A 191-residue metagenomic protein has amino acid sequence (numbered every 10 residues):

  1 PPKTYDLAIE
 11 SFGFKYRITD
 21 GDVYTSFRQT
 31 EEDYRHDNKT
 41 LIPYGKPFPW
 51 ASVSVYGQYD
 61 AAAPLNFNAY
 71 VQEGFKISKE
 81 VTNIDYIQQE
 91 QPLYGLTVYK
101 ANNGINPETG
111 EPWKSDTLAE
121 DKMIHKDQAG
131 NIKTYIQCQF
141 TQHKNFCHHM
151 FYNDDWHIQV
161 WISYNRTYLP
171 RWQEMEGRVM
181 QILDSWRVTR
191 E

Functional and structural regions predicted by a protein language model:
P1-N102: Charge-rich, low-complexity N-terminal segments
Y56-D60, F140-Q142, S163-Y168: Short, flexible beta-strand-to-coil junctions
A61-L65, N131-K133, Y168-P170: Short, surface-exposed beta-strand/loop "edge" segments at domain boundaries and coil↔beta transitions
P92-K144: Signature of long, low-cysteine stretches enriched in small and polar/charged residues
K133, D155-H157: Sequence-level motif detector for i,i+2 pairs with an aromatic at +2
N145-Y152: Short, surface-exposed beta-strand/loop micro-motifs that present aromatic residues
H157-E191: Surface-exposed amphipathic alpha-helical segments
